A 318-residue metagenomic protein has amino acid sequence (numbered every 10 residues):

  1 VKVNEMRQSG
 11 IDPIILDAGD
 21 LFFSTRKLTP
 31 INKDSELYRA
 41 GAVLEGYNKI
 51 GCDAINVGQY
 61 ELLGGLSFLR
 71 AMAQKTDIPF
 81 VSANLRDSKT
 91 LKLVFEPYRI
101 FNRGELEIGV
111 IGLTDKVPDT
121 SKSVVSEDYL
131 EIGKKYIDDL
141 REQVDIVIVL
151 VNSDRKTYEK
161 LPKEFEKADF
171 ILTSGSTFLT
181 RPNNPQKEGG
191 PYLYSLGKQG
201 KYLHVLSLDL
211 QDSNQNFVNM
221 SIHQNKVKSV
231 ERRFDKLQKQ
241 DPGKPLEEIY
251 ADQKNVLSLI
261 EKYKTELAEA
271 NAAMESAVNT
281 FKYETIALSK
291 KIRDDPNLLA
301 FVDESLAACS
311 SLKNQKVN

Functional and structural regions predicted by a protein language model:
V1-N318: Acidic, metal/ion-coordinating pockets
